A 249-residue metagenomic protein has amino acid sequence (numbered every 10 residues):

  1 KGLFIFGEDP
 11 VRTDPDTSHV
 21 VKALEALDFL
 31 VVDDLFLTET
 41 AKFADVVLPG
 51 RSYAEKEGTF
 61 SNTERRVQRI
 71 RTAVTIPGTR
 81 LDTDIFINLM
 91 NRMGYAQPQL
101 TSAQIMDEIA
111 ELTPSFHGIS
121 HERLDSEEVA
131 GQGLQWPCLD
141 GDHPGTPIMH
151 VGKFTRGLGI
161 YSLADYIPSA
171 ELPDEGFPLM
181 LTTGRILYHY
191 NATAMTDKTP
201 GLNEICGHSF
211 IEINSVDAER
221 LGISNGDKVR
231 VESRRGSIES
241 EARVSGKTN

Functional and structural regions predicted by a protein language model:
K1-S120, G184-N249: Non-catalytic alpha/beta scaffold blocks inside enzyme catalytic domains
Q104-G201: Long, low-complexity segments enriched in small/aliphatic residues
